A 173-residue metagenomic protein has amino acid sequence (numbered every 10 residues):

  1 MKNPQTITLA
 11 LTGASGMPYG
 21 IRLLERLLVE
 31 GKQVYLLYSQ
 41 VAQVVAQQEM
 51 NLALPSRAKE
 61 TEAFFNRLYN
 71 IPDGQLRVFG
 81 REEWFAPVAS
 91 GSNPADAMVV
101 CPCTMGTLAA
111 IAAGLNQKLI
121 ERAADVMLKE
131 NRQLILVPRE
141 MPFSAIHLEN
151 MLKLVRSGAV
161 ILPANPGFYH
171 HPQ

Functional and structural regions predicted by a protein language model:
K2-L134, F143-Q173: A cross-family phosphate/adenosyl-ligand binding-site feature
P138-R139: Short loop-to-beta-strand entry elements in the cores of soluble alpha/beta enzymes
